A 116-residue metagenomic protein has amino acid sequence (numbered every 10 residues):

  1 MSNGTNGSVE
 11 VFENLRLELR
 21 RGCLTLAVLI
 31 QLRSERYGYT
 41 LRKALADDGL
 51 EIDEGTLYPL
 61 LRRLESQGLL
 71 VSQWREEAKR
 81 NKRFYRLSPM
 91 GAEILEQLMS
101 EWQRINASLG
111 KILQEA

Functional and structural regions predicted by a protein language model:
M1-L17: Short, Lys/Arg-enriched N-terminal segment that forms or immediately precedes the first helix of a structured domain
R16-Y58: N-terminal helix-turn-helix DNA-binding core of bacterial DNA-binding proteins
E54, R80-N81: Short, aromatic/basic-enriched loop-to-helix "N-cap" motif that marks the start of an alpha-helix at regulatory
R63: Alpha-helical DNA-recognition elements
Q67-R80, R86: Beta-hairpin "wing" of winged helix-turn-helix
N81-M99: Basic, amphipathic "hinge/linker" alpha-helix immediately C-terminal to the N-terminal HTH DNA-binding motif
E93-A116: Amphipathic alpha-helical dimerization/coiled-coil segments that flank or bridge DNA-binding/regulatory modules
